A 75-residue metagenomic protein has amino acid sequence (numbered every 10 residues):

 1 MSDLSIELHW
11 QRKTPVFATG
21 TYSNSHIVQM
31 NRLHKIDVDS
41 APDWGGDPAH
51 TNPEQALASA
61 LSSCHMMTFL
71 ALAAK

Functional and structural regions predicted by a protein language model:
M1-S59, L70-K75: Extended beta-strand/beta-hairpin segments
